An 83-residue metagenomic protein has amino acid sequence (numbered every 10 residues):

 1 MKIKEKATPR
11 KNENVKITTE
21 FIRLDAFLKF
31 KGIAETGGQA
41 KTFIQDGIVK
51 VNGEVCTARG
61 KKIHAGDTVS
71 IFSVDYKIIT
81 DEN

Functional and structural regions predicted by a protein language model:
M1-K31, V55-N83: Ferredoxin-like alpha/beta domains used as RNA- or RNAP-binding modules
E20, T42, V49: Residues that recognize and position ribonucleotide moieties
A34, F43-I44, I63: Short, well-ordered loop/turn sites that connect or cap secondary structure elements
T36-G38: Beta-rich strand-turn-strand
G47-E54: Short, structured beta-strand/loop micro-motifs enriched in basic residues and often containing a Trp
